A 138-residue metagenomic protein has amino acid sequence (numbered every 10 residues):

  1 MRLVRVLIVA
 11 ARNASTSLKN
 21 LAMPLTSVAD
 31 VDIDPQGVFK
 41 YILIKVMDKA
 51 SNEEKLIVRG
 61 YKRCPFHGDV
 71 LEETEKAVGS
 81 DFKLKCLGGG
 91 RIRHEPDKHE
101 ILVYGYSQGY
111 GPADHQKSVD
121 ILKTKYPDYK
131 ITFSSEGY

Functional and structural regions predicted by a protein language model:
R2-Y138: Intrinsic low-complexity, intrinsically disordered or marginally ordered coil/linker segments
